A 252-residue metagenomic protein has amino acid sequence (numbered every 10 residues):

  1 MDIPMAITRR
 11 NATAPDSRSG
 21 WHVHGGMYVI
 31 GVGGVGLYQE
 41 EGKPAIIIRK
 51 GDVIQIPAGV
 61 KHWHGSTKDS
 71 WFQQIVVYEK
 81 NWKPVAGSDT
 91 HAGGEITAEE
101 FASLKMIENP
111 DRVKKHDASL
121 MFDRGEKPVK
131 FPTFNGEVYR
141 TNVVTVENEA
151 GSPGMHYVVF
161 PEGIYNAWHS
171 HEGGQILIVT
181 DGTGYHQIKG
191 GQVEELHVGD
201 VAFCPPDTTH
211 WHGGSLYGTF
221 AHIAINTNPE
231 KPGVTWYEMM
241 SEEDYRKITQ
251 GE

Functional and structural regions predicted by a protein language model:
M1-R9, V85-S152, V234-E252: A short, N-terminal "cap"/entry segment at the start of jelly-roll beta-barrel domains of the cupin/DSBH fold
D2, H22-V23, I47, T67-D69 (+2 more regions): Extracellular/periplasmic catalytic domains that process cell-envelope and extracellular macromolecules
I7-H24, A58, Y139, H156-H171: Conserved short histidine dyad/triad with adjacent acidic residue
T8, Y38, Q74, R140-T141 (+2 more regions): Short hydrophobic/aromatic-rich beta-strand segments that constitute the beta-sheet cores of beta-sandwich/beta-barrel
T8-R10, Y28, A45-I47, V53-Q55 (+5 more regions): Conserved hydrophobic/aromatic beta-strand scaffold that supports enzyme active sites
R18, V23-K50, V60, Y165 (+2 more regions): A short beta-strand-loop-beta hairpin characteristic of the jelly-roll/cupin
R49-K50, A58-P84, Y185, P206-G233: Ligand-binding loop in jelly-roll beta-barrel domains
